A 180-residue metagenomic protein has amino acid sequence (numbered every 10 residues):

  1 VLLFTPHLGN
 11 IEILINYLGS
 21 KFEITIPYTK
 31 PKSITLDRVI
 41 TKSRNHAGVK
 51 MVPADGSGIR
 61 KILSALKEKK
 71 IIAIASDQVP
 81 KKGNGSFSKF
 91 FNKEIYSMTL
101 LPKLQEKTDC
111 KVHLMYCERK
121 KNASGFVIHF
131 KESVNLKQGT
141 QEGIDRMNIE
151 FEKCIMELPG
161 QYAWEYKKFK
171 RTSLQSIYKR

Functional and structural regions predicted by a protein language model:
V1-G56, V79-K89, K93, A123: Catalytic core of membrane glycerolipid acyltransferases/transacylases, capturing the structured, soluble-facing
S20-K21, S57-R180: Non-catalytic C-terminal accessory region of glycerolipid acyltransferases and related lyso-lipid remodeling enzymes
